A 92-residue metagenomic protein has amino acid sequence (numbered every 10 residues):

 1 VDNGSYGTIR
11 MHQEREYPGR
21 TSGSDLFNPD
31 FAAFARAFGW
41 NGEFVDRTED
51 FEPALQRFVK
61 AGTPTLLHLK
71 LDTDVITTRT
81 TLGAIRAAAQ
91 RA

Functional and structural regions predicted by a protein language model:
V1-A92: Thiamine diphosphate
